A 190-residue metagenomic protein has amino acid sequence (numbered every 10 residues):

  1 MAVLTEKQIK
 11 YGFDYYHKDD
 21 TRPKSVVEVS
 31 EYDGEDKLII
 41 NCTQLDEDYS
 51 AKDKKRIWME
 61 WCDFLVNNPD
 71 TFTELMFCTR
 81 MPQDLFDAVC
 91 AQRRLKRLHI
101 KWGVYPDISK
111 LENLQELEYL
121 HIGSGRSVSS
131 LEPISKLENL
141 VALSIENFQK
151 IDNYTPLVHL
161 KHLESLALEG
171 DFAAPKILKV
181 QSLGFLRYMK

Functional and structural regions predicted by a protein language model:
V3-K190: Concave beta-strand-loop units of leucine-rich repeat
